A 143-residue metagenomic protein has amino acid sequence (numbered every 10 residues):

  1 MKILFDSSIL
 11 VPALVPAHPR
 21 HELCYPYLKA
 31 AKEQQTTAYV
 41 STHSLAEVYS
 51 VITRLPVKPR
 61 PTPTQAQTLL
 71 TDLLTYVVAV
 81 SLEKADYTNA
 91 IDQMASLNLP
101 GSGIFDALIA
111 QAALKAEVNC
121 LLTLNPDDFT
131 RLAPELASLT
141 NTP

Functional and structural regions predicted by a protein language model:
M1-V40, L55-Q65, R131: Short, well-structured N-terminal submotif of metal-dependent ribonuclease cores
K2, A107-P143: Acidic, PIN/NYN-like endoribonuclease modules and their adjacent C-terminal/linker elements
S8-I9, H43, L108, D127: Alpha-helix/helix-capping structural signal
A30-Q34, R54-K58, D72-A79, S96: General structural signal for alpha-helix termini and helix-helix connectors
Y39-T42, T123: Short beta-strand segments at enzyme active-site cores
T62, T71-Y87, N98, F129-P143: Short acidic, glycine/proline-enriched helix-loop-strand junctions
V78-L124: Active-site neighborhoods of divalent-metal-dependent phosphate/nucleic-acid chemistry enzymes
